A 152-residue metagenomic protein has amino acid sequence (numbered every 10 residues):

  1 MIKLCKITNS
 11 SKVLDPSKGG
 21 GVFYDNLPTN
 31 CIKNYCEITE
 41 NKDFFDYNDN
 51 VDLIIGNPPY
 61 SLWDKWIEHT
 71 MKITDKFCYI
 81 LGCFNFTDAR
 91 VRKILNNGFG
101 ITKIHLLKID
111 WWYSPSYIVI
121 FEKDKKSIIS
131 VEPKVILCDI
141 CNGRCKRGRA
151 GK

Functional and structural regions predicted by a protein language model:
M1-K152: Class I S-adenosyl-L-methionine-dependent methyltransferase catalytic core
